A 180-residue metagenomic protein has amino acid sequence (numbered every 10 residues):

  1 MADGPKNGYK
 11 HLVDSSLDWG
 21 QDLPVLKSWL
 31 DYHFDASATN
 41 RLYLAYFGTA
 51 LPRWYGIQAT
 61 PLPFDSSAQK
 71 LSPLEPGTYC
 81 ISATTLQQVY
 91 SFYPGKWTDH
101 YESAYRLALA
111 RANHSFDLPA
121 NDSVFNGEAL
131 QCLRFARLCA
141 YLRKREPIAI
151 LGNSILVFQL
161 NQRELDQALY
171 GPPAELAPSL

Functional and structural regions predicted by a protein language model:
D3-L180: C-terminal luminal/periplasmic domains and tails of membrane-associated envelope-modifying transferases
